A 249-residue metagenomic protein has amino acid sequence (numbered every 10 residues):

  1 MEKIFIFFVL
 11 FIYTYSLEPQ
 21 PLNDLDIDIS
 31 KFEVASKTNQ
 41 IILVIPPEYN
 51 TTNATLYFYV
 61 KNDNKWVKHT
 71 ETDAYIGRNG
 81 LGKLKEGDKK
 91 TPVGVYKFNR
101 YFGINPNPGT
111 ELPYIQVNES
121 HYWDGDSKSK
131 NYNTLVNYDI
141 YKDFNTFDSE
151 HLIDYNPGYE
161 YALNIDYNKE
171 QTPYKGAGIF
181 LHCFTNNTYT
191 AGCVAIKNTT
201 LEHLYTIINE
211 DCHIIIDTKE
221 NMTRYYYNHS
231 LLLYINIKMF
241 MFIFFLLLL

Functional and structural regions predicted by a protein language model:
I4-Y13, F242-L246: Sec-dependent N-terminal signal peptides
T14-P19: Boundary at the C-terminal end of the N-terminal hydrophobic targeting segment
Q20-A191, L201-R224: Cell wall/extracellular polymer interaction/catalysis modules
V194: Residues that recognize and position ribonucleotide moieties
K197: Conserved "landmark" site that anchors the functional core of diverse proteins
Y227-I237: C-terminal GPI-anchoring signal of eukaryotic secretory precursors
